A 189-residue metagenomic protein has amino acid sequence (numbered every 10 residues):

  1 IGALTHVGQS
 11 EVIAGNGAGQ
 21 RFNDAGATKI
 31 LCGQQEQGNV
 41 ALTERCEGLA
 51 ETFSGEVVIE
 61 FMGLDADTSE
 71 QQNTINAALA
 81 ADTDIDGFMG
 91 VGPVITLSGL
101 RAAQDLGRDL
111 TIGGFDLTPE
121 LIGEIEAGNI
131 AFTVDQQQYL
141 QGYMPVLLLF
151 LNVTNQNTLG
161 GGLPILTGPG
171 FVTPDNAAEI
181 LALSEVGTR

Functional and structural regions predicted by a protein language model:
I1-R189: A residue-level marker of the well-folded mature domains of exported/periplasmic proteins
